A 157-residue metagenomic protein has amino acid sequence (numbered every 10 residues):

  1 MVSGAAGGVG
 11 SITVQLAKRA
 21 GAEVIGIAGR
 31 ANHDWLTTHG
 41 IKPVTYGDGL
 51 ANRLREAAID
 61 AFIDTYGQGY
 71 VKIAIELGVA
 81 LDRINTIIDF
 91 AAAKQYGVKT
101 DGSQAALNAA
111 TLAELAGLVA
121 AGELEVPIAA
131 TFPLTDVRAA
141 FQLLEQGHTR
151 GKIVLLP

Functional and structural regions predicted by a protein language model:
M1-P157: Terminal helix/beta-alpha structural elements that buttress the NAD(P)+-binding lobe
